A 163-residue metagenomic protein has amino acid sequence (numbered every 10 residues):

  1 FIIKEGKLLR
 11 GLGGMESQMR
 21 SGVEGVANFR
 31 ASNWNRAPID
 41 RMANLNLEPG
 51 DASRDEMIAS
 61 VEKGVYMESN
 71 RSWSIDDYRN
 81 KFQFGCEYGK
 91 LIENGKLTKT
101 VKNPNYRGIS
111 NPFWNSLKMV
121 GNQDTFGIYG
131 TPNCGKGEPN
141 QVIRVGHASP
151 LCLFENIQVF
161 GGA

Functional and structural regions predicted by a protein language model:
F1-A163: N-terminal small-residue-enriched
